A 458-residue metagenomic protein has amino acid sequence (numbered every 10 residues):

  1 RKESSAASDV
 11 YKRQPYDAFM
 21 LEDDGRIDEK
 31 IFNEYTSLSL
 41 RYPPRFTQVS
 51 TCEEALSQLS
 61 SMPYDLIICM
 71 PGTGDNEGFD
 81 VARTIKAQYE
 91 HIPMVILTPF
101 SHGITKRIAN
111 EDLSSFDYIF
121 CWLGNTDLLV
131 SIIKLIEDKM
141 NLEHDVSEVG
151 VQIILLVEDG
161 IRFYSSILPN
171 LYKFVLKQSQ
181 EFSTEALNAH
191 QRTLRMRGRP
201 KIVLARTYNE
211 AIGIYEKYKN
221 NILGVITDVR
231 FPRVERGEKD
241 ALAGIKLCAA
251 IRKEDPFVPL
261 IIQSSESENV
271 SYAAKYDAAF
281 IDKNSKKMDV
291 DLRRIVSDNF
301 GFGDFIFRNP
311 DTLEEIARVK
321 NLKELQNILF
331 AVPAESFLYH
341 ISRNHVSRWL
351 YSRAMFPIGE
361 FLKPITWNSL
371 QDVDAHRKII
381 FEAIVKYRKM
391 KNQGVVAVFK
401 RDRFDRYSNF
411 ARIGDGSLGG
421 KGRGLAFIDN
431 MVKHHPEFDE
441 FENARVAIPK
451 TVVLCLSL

Functional and structural regions predicted by a protein language model:
R1, Q48-S50, G72, V95-F163 (+4 more regions): Output/docking surface of receiver
K2-A7, Y11: Single conserved hydrophobic/aromatic residue that forms the stacking wall/gate of nucleotide- or nucleobase-binding
K12-A18, D24-I27, T51, E158-G160 (+2 more regions): Acidic di-acidic motifs
A18-S37, S57, R162-K173: Amphipathic alpha1 helix at the N-terminus of the CheY-like receiver
M20-D28, F32, Y42-P43, Q48-L56 (+5 more regions): Conserved phosphotransfer microenvironments
I27-S39, L176-R199, E437-E442: Short mixed-charge
E268-N392: Terminal, compositionally biased segments used for targeting/anchoring and flexible tails
F361-L458: Nucleotide/phosphate-binding sheet-loop regions of phosphoryl- and nucleotidyl-transfer enzymes
